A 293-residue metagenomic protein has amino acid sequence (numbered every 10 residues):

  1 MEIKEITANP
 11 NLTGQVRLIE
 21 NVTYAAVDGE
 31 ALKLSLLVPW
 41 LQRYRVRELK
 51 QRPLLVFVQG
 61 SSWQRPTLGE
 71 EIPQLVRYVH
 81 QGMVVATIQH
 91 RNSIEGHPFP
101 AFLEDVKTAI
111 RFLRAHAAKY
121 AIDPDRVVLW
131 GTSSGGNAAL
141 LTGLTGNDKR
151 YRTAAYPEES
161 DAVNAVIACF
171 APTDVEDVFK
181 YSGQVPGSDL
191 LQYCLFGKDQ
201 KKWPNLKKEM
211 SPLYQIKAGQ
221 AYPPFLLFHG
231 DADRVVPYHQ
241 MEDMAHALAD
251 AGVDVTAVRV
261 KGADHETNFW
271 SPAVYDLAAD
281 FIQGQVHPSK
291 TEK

Functional and structural regions predicted by a protein language model:
M1-K293: Alpha/beta-hydrolase superfamily serine-hydrolase fold, recognizing
